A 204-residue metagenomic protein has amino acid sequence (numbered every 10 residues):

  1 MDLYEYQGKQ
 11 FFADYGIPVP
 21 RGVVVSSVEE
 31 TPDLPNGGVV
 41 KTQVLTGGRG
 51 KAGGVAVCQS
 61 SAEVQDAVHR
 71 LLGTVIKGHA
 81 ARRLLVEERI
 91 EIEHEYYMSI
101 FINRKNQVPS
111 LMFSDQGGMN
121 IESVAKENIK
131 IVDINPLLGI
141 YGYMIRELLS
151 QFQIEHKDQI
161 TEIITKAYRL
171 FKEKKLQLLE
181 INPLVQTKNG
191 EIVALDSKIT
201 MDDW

Functional and structural regions predicted by a protein language model:
M1-V28, P32, N36-G37, R82-L84 (+1 more regions): Preference for protein termini
Y6-G8, F12, P35-G50, G78-I92 (+3 more regions): ATP-grasp fold ATP-binding core
P20-G22, V40-A67, Y97, M119-K126 (+2 more regions): Glycine-rich phosphate-binding loop of ATP-grasp-fold ATP-dependent ligases
G53, S110-E155, K198-W204: ATP-dependent carboxylate/phosphate-activation module, predominantly the ATP-grasp catalytic core and closely related
A67, L72-K77: Glycine/small-residue-rich loop that forms an oxyanion/phosphate-binding "nest" at active or ligand-binding sites
G78-I131: Hydrophobic alpha-helical hairpins/lids featuring a short glycine-rich hinge
Y141-L184: A long amphipathic alpha-helix within ATP-dependent nucleotide-binding catalytic cores
V185-W204: Terminal amphipathic helices with adjacent charged low-complexity linkers/tails
